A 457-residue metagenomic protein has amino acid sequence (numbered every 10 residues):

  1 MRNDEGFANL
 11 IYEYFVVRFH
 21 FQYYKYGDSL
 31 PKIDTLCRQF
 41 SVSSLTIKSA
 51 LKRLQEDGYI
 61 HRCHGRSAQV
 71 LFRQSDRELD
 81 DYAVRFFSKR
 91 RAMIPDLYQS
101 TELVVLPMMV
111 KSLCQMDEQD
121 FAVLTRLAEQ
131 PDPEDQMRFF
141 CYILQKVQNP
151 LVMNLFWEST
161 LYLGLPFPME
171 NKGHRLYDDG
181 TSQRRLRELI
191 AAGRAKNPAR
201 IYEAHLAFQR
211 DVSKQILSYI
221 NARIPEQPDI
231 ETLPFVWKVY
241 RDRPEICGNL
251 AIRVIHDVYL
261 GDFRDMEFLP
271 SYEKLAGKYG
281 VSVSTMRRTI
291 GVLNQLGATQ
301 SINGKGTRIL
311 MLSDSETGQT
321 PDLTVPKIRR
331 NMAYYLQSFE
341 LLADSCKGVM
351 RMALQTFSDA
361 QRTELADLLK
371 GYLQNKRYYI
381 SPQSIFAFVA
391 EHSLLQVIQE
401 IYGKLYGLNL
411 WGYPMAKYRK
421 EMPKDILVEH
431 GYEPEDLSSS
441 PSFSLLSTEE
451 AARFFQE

Functional and structural regions predicted by a protein language model:
M1-H20, Y26, F87-L189: Ordered, small/hydrophobic-rich secondary-structure cores
M1-R38, R223-L269, R330: Extreme N-terminal segment that seeds HTH/winged-HTH DNA-binding domains in transcriptional regulators
D4-E13, K32, R66-A83, C247 (+2 more regions): Short, cationic-aromatic polyanion-contact patches
V17, Q22-V70, V258-I309: N-terminal helix-turn-helix
Q22, G27, Q115-Q119, A128-E134 (+8 more regions): Short helix-adjacent coil turns
Q74-V110, T160-L161, S313-M352, K404-G407: Conserved segment of winged-helix/HTH DNA-binding domains
E118-P168, A204-V212, T356-P414: Conserved amphipathic alpha-helical segments that form helical-bundle/coiled-coil interaction surfaces
K172-R241, I255, M415-E457: C-terminal all-alpha effector/ligand-binding and dimerization domain of prokaryotic HTH-type transcriptional repressors
